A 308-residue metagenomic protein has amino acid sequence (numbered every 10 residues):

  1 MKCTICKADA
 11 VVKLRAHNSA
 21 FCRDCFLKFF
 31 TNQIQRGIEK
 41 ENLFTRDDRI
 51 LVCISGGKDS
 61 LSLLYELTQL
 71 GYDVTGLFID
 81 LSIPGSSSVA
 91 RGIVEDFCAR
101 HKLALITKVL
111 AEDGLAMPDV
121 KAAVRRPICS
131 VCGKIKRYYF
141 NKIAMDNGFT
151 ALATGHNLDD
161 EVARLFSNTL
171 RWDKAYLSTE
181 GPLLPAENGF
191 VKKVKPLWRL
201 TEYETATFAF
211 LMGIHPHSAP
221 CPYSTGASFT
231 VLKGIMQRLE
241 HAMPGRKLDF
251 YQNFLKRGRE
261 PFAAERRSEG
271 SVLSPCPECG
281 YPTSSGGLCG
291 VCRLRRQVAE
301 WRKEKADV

Functional and structural regions predicted by a protein language model:
K2-T179, E187-F190, R199-M212, C276 (+1 more regions): ATP-dependent adenylation/nucleotidyltransferase module used to activate substrates
E39, D159-A163, S167-T205, M212-V308: Flexible helical/loop "lid" subdomain adjacent to adenine-nucleotide binding pockets
